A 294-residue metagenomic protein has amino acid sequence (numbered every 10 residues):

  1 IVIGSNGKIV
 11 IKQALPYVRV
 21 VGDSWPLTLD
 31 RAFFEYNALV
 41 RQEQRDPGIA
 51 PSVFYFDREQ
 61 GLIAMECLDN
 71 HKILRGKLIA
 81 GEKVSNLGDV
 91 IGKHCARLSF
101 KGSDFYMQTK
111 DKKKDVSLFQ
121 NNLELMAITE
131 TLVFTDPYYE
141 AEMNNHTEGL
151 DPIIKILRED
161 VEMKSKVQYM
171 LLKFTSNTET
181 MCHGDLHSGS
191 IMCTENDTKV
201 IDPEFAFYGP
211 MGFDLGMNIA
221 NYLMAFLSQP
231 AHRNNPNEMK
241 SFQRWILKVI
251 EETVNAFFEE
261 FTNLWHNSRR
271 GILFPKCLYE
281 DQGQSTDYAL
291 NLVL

Functional and structural regions predicted by a protein language model:
I1, A14, L132-D136: Low-complexity, highly charged intrinsically disordered N-terminal segments that act as targeting/localization
I1-I11, K166-L215: Active-site acidic catalytic loop and adjacent metal/ATP-binding pocket of ATP-dependent phosphoryl transfer enzymes
I3-K113: ATP-binding pocket architecture of kinase catalytic cores
V18-R19, Q60-L62, K114-Q120, S188-S190 (+2 more regions): Flexible loop/turn segments at secondary-structure boundaries
V20-P26, L74-V84, V200-Y208, D214 (+1 more regions): Short helix/strand-bridging catalytic loops that position acidic/His residues to coordinate divalent metals and engage
D23-S24, D30, K72-H183, T194: ATP-dependent phospho-/nucleotidyl transfer catalytic cores
N37, G212-G283, L294: Active-site activation/catalytic loop segments of kinase-like enzymes and analogous catalytic loops in related
Y106, T198, Y279-L294: Regulatory N- and C-terminal appendages and interdomain linkers associated with kinase/kinase-like NTP transferase
